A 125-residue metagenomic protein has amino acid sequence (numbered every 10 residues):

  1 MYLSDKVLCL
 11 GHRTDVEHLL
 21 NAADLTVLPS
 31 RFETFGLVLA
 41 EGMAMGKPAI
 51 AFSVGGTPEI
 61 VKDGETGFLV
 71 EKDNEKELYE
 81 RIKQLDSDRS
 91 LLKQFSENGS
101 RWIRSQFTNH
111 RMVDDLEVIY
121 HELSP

Functional and structural regions predicted by a protein language model:
M1-G11: Nucleotide-activated donor-binding/catalytic signature segment of Leloir-type glycosyltransferases, i.e., the conserved
H12, R31: Aromatic "clamp/platform" in nucleotide-sugar-dependent glycosyltransferases that forms part of the donor/acceptor
E17, D24, G46: A short alpha->beta transition loop at the rim of the catalytic pocket in nucleotide-sugar-dependent
T26-V27, I50: A short hydrophobic beta-strand element within the catalytic core of glycosyltransferases that build diverse glycans
G36-L39, T57: Short glycine/serine-rich donor-binding loops of glycosyltransferases
P48-A51, V61: Short hydrophobic beta-strand element within catalytic cores of glycosyltransferases and related nucleotide-activated
S53, D63-G64, F68-E75, Q84-R89: Conserved acidic donor-binding segment of nucleotide-sugar-dependent glycosyltransferases
E77, Q84, L91-S105, M112-V118: A short, well-ordered alpha-helix in the C-terminal region of glycosyltransferases
